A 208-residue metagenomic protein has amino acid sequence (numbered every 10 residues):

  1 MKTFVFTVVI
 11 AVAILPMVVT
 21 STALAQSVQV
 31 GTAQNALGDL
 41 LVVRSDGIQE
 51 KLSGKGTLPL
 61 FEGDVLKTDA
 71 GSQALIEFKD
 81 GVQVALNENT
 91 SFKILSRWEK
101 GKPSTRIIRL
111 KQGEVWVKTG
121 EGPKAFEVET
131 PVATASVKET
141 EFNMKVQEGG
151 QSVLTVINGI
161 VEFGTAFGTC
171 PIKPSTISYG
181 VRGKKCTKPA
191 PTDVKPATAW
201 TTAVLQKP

Functional and structural regions predicted by a protein language model:
M1-T7: Positively charged n-region of N-terminal signal peptides that target proteins for export
T7-V18: Bacterial N-terminal signal peptides
A23-A74, F78-P208: Flexible, surface-exposed loop/linker segments and immediately adjacent secondary-structure boundaries
